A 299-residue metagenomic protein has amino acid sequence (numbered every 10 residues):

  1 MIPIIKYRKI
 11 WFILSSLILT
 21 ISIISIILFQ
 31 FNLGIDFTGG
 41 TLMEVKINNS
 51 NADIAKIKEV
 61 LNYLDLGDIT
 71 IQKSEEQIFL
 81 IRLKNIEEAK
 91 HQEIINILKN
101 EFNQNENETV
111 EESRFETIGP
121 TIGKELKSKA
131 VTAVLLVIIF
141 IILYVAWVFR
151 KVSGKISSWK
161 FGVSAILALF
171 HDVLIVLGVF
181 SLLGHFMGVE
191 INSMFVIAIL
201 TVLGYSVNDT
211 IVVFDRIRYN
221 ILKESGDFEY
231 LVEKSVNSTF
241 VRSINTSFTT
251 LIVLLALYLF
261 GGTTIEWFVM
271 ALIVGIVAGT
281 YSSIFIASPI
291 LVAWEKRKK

Functional and structural regions predicted by a protein language model:
M1-K299: A structural signal for conserved, well-ordered secondary-structure elements that form binding/interaction cores
